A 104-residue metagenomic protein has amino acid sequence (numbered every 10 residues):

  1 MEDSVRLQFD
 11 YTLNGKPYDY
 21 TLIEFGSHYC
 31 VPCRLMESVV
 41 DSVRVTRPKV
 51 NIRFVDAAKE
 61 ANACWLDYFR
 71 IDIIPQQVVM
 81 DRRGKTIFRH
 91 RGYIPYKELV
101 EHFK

Functional and structural regions predicted by a protein language model:
M1-T12: N-terminal "domain-start" segment that seeds a small globular fold
L13-H28: Short active-site neighborhood of thiol/selenol oxidoreductases, capturing the structured segment around
F25, P48-N62: Thiol-based oxidoreductase modules, predominantly thioredoxin-like and allied folds used for disulfide exchange
C30-R34, Q77: The canonical Cys-X-X-Cys-His
C33-T46: Typically the conserved alpha-helix immediately C-terminal to a functionally engaged Cys/Sec in thioredoxin-like
E37-V40, L66, Y96, V100: Extracytoplasmic/secreted envelope proteins and their assembly/folding machinery, especially bacterial periplasmic
K59-I73: Short Fe-S-cluster ligation motifs
I73, V78-K104: Non-catalytic, surface beta->alpha helical segment in thiol-disulfide oxidoreductase systems
